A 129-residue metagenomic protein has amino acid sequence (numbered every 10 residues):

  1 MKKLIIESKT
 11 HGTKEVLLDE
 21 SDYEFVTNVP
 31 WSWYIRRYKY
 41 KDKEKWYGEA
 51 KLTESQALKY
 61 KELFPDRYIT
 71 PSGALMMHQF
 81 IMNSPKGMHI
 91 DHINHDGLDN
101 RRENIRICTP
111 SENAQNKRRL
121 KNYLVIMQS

Functional and structural regions predicted by a protein language model:
M1-P65, V125: Short helix-coil boundary/hinge micro-motifs
L63-S129: Short, cationic Gly/His-enriched loop motifs
